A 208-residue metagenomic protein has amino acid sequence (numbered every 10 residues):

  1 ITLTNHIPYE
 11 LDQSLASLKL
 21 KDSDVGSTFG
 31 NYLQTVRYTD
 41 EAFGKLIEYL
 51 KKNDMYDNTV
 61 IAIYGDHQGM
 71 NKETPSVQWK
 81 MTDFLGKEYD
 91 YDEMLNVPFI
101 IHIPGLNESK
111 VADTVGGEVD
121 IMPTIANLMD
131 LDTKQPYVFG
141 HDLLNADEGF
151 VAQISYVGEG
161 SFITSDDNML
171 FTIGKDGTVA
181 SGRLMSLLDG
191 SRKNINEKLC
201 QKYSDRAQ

Functional and structural regions predicted by a protein language model:
I1-Q208: Solvent-exposed soluble domains appended to multi-pass membrane proteins
